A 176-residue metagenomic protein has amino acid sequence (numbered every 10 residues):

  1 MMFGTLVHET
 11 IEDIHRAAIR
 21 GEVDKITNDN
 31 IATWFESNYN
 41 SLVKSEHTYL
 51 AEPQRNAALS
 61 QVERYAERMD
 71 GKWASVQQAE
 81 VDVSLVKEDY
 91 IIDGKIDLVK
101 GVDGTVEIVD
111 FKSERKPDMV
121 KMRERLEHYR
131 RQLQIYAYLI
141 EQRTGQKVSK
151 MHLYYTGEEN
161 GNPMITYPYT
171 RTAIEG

Functional and structural regions predicted by a protein language model:
M2, E46, L50, K121-H128: Conserved aromatic-histidine-acidic binding/catalytic patches
F3, V7, Q54, A58 (+1 more regions): Hydrophobic (often cysteine-bearing) scaffold residues that line and stabilize catalytic clefts of nucleotide/cofactor
G4, K25, S37, V43 (+3 more regions): Non-transmembrane, interaction-prone segments in cytosolic or luminal domains
T5, E9, D13, S60 (+4 more regions): Residue-level signal for well-ordered alpha-helical scaffold segments within enzymatic catalytic domains
E9-D82, V86, Y167-P168: A non-catalytic, helix-rich entry segment at domain boundaries
V83-E175: Mg2+/Mn2+-dependent nuclease catalytic core
